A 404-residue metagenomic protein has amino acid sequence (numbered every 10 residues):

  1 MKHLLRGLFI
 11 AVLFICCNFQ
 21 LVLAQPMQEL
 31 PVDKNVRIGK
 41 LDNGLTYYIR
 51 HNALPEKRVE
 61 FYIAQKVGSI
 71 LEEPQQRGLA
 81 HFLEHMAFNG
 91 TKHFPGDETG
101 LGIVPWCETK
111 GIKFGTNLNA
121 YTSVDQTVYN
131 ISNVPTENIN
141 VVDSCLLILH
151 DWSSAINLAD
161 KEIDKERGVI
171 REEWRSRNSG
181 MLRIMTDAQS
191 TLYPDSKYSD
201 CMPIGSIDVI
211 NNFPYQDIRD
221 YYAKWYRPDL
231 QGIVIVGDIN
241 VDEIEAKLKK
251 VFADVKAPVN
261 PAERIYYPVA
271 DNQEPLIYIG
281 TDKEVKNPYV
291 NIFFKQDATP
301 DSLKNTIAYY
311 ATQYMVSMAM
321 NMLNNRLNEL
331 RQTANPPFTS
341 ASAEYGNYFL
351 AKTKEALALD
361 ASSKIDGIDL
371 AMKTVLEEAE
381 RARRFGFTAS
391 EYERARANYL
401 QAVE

Functional and structural regions predicted by a protein language model:
M1-P26: Bacterial Sec-dependent N-terminal signal peptides
Q25-R37, Y129-S132, I139, L147 (+3 more regions): Histidine-acidic residue clusters that define the catalytic metal-binding segment of zinc metallopeptidase domains
E60-S132, R183-I184, D200-S206, N321-E355: M16/MPP (pitrilysin/insulinase) zinc-metallopeptidase core fold and M16-derived inactive scaffolds
G90, I131-E166, L330, Y348-E404: M16/insulysin-pitrilysin zinc metalloprotease superfamily fold
T99-P105, N157-R175, T186, N240 (+3 more regions): Acidic/histidine-enriched alpha-helical segments
R167, M181, Q216-K250: Non-catalytic, conformational "gating/processing" segments within enzyme and secreted inhibitor domains
D195, G232-N291, A397, Q401-V403: An aromatic/glycine/proline-enriched structural segment found at the starts of mature extracellular/organellar domains
N260-L327, D360: His/Glu-based metal-binding/catalytic segments typifying zinc-dependent metallopeptidases
